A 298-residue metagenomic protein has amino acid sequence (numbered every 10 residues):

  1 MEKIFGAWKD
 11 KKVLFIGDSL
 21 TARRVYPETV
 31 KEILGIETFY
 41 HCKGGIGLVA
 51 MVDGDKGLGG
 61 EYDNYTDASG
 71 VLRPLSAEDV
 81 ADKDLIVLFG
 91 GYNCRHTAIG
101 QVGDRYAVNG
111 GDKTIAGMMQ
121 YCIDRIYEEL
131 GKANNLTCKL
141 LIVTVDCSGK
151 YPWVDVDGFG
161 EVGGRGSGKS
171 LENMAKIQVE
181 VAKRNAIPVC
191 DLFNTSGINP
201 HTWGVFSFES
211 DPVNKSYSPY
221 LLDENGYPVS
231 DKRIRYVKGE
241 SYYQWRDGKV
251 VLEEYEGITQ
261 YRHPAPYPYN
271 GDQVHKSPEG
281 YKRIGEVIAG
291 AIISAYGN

Functional and structural regions predicted by a protein language model:
A7-Q120, H275: Conserved SGNH/GDSL esterase-like catalytic core that processes O-acyl groups on lipids and polysaccharides
V87-F89, K139-I142: Conserved, well-ordered alpha-helix/loop/beta-strand core segments that scaffold catalytic motifs
G103-A107, V154-G163, P264-P266: Short glycine/proline- and charge-enriched loop/turn segments that cap or connect secondary-structure elements
M119-Y127, A175: Generic structural signal for well-ordered alpha-helices, preferentially at hydrophobic/aromatic core positions
E129-K139: A short helix->loop->beta-strand "cap" motif at the edges of active sites that frequently abuts
L136, C147-H201, P212-S241: Substrate-gating cap/lid alpha-helix
P212-N298: Histidine-centered active-site loop/cap adjacent to the catalytic His in serine esterases/O-acetyl transfer systems
